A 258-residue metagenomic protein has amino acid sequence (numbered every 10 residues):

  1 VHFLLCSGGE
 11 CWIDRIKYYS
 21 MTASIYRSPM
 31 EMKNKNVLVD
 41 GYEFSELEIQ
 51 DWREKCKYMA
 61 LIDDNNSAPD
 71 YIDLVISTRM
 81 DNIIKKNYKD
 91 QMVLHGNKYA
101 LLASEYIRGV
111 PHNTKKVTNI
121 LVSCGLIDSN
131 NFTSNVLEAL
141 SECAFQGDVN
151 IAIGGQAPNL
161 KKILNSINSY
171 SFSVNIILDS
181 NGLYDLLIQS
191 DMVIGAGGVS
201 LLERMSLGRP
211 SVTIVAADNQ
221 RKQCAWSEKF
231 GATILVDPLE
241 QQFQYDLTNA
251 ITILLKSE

Functional and structural regions predicted by a protein language model:
V1-G8, V149-G155: Short internal beta-strands
F3-K89: Active-site and donor-binding regions of nucleotide-sugar-utilizing enzymes
L5, V193-G195, P210-N219: Short hydrophobic beta-strand element within catalytic cores of glycosyltransferases and related nucleotide-activated
I72-N131, L160: A nucleotide-sugar donor-handling region in carbohydrate enzymes
N119-Q189: Donor-nucleotide binding loops and adjacent catalytic segments primarily of GT-B fold Leloir glycosyltransferases
Y184, L201-L207, A225: Short alpha-helical segment that forms part of, or immediately flanks, the ligand-binding pocket in carbohydrate-active
I188-V199: Acidic donor-binding loop of glycosyltransferase active sites
I234-E258: C-terminal "capping" alpha-helix adjacent to the active site of nucleotide-linked donor transferases in cell-envelope
